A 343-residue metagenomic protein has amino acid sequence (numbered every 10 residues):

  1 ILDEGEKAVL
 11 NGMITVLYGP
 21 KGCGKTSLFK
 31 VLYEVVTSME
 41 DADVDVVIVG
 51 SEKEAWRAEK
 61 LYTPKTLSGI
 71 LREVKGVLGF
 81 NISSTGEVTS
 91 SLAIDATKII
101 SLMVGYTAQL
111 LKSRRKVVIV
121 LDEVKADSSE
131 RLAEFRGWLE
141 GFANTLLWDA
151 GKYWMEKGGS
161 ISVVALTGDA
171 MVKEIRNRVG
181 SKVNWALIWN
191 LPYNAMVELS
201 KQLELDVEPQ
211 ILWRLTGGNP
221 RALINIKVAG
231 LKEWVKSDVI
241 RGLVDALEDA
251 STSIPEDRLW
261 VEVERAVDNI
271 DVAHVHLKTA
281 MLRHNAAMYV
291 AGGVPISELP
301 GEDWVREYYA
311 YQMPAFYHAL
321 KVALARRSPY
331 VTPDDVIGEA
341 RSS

Functional and structural regions predicted by a protein language model:
I1-V9: Pre-Walker A adenine-sensing motif
A8-A133: P-loop NTPase nucleotide-binding core
G19, V244-S343: C-terminal leucine-rich, beta-strand-based interaction scaffolds used for sensing/assembly
V36, E40, W154, V179 (+1 more regions): Active-site catalytic pocket residues across diverse enzymes, especially alpha/beta-hydrolases
K53-A55, A126, D169-K173, P192-M196 (+1 more regions): Conserved nucleotide-binding/hydrolysis micro-motifs of P-loop NTPases
I94-G180: Conserved Walker B catalytic segment
K173-R214, I226-W234: Helix-loop-helix "sensor" segment of P-loop NTPases
L205-R258, H274-R283: Amphipathic alpha-helical "lid/sensor" segments that cap RecA-like P-loop NTPase cores
